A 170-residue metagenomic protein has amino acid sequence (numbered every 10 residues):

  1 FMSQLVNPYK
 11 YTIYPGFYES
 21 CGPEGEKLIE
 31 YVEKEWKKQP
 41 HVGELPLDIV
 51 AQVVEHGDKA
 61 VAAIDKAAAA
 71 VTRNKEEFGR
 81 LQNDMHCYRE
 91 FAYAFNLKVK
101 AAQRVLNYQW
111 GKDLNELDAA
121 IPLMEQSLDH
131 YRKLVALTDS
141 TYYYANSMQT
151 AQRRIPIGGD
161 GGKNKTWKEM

Functional and structural regions predicted by a protein language model:
F1-T166: C-terminal non-catalytic alpha-helical accessory regions
